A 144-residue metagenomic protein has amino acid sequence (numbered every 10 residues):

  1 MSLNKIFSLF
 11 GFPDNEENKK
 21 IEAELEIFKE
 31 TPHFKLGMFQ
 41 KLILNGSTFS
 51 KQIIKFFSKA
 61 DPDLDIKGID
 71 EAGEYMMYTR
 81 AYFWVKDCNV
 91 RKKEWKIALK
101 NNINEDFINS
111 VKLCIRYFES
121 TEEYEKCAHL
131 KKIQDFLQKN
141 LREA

Functional and structural regions predicted by a protein language model:
N4-P32, G37: Eukaryotic N-terminal intrinsically disordered, low-complexity segments enriched in Ser/Pro and acidic residues
K41-N102: Short, charge-rich, low-complexity alpha-helical interaction segments
L99, K112-R116, K132-D135: Conserved small-residue packing positions in alpha-helical repeats and bundles
F118-E122: Hydrophobic/aromatic side-chain positions at a characteristic register within alpha-helices of tetratricopeptide repeats
K139-A144: Boundary/linker segments of alpha-helical solenoid repeat arrays
